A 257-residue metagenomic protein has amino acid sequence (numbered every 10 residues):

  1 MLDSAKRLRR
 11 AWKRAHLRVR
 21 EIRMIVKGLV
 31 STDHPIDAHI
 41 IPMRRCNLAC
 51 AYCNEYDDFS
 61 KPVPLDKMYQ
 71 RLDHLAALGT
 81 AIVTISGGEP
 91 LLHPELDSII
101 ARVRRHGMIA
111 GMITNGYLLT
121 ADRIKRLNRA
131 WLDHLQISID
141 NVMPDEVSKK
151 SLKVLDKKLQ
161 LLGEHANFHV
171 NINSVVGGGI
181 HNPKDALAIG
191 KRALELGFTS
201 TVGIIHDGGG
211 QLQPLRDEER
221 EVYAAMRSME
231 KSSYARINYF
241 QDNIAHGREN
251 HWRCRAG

Functional and structural regions predicted by a protein language model:
M1, V63, I109, R129-H134 (+1 more regions): Radical SAM enzyme [4Fe-4S]-AdoMet core and its adjacent flexible, acidic and glycine-rich loops/tails across
L2-D3, R7-H134: Conserved alpha-helical substructure of the radical SAM core
A49, A256-G257: Cysteine-cluster motifs in flexible loop/terminal segments that predominantly coordinate metals
